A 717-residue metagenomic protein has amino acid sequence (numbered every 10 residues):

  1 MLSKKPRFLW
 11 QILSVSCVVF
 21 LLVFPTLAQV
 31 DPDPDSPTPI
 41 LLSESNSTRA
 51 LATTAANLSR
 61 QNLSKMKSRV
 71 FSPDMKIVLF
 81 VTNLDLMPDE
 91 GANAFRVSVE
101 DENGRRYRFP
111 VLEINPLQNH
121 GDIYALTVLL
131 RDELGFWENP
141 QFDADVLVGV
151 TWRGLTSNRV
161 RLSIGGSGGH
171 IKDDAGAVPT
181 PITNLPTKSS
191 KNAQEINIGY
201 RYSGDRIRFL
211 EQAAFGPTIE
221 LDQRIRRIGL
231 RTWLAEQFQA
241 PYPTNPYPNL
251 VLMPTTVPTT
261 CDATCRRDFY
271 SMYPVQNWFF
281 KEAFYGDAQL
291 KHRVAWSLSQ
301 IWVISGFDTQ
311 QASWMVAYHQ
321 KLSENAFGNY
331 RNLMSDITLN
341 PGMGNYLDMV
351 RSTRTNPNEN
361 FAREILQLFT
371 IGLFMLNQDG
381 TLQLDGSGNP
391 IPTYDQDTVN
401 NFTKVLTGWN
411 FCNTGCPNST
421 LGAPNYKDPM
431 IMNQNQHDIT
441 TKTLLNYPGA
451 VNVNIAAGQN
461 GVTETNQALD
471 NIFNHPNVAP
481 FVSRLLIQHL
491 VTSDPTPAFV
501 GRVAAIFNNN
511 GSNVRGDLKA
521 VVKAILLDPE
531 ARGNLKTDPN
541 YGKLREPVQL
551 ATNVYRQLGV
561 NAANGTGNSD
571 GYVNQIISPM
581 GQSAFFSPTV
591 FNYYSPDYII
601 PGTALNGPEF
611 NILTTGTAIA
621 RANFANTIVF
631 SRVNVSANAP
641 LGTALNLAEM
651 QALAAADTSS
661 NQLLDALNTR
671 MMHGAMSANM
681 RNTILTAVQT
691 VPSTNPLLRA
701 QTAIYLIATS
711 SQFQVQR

Functional and structural regions predicted by a protein language model:
M1-L9: N-terminal secretory signal peptides that target proteins for export/translocation
I12-V23: Bacterial N-terminal signal peptides
F24-A28: Sec/Tat signal peptide C-region and signal peptidase I cleavage site
Q29-P186: A sequence-level detector for low-complexity, Ser/Thr- and acidic-rich stretches
S189-P243: N-terminal mature-domain "stem" immediately C-terminal to a signal peptide or N-terminal signal-anchor/transmembrane
I207, E211-A214, H475-A479, S483-S512 (+1 more regions): Flexible, low-complexity segments enriched for small/polar residues
I225-R226, F238, Y242, L250-A263 (+3 more regions): Active-site substrate-binding loop specific to GH73 endo-beta-N-acetylglucosaminidase modules in bacterial autolysins
S271-V275, Y285-R293: Amphipathic interfacial helices
